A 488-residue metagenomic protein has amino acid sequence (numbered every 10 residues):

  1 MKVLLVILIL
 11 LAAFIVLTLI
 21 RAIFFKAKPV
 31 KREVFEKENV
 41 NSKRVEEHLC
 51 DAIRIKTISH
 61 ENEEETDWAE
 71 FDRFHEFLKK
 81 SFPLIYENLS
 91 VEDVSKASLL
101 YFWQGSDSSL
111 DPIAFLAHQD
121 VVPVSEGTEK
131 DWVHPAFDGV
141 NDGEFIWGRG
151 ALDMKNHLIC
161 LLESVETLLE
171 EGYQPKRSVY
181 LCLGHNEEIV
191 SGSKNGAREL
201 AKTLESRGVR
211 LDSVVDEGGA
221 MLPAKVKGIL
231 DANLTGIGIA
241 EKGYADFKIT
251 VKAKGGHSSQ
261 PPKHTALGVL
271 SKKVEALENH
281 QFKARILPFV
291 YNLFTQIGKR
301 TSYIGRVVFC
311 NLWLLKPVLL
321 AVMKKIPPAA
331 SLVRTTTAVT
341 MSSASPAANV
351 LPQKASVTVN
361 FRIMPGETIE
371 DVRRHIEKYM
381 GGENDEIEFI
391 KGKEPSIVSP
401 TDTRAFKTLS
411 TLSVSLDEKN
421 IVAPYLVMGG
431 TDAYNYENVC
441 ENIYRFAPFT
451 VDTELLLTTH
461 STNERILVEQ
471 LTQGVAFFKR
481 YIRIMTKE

Functional and structural regions predicted by a protein language model:
M1-I9: Feature marks short, highly hydrophobic, charge-poor N-terminal signal-anchor/signal peptide-like helices that anchor
L8-R149, E170-P175: Acidic/His- and Gly-rich active-site-bordering loop/insert found across diverse amide/peptide-bond hydrolases
F102, S108, P223, K283-P346 (+4 more regions): An extended, acidic, His-containing surface patch that forms the Zn2+-binding/catalytic region of metallohydrolases
Q119-D120, L277-F282, E377-D385: A common structural junction motif
F145, A151-G236: Acidic/histidine-rich catalytic neighborhood of metal-dependent amide-processing enzymes
K194-K202, S259-K283: A short core secondary-structure module
G238-A240, P261-K263, A330, P346-P352: Short, solvent-exposed beta-strand/turn "edge" segments of beta-rich domains on protein surfaces
H264-T265, K273, D371-M380: Short amphipathic alpha-helices in soluble, non-transmembrane regions that often serve as interface/regulatory elements
